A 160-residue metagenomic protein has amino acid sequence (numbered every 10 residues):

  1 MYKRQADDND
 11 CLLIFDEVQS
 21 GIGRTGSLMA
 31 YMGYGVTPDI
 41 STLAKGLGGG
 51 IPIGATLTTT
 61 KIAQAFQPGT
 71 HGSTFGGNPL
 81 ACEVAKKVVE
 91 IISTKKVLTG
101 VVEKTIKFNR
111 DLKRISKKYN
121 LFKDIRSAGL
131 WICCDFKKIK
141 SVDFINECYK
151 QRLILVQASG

Functional and structural regions predicted by a protein language model:
K3-G160: Conserved N-terminal phosphate-binding loop of PLP-dependent enzymes in the Aspartate aminotransferase
